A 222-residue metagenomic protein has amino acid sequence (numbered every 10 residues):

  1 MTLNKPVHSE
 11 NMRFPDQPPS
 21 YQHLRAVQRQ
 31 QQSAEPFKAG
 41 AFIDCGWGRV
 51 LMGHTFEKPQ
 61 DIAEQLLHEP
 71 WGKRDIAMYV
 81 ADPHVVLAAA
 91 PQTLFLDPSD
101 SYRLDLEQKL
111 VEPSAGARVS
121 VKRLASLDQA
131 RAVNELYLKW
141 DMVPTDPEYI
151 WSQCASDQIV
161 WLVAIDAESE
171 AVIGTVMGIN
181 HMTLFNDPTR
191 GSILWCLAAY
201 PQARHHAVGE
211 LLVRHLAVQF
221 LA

Functional and structural regions predicted by a protein language model:
T2-C45, D61: Short Lys/Arg-enriched alpha/beta "domain-start" segment
K5-P6, K109-P147: Short amphipathic alpha-helix that is part of the acyltransferase structural core
R25-R29, W47-R118: Acyl-donor-binding surface of acyltransferase catalytic domains
G40-E57, P188-P201: Conserved acetyl-CoA binding element of GNAT-fold acetyltransferases
K58-L67, W195-A199, H205-L221: Conserved acetyl-CoA-binding loop-helix of GNAT-fold acetyltransferases
E107, H181-T183, Q202: Short coil/turn motifs at secondary-structure junctions
S126, R204-H205: Nucleotide-sugar-dependent glycosyltransferase donor-binding/catalytic pocket residues
D141-A198: A conserved beta-strand-loop-helix scaffold within acyl/acetyltransferase catalytic domains
